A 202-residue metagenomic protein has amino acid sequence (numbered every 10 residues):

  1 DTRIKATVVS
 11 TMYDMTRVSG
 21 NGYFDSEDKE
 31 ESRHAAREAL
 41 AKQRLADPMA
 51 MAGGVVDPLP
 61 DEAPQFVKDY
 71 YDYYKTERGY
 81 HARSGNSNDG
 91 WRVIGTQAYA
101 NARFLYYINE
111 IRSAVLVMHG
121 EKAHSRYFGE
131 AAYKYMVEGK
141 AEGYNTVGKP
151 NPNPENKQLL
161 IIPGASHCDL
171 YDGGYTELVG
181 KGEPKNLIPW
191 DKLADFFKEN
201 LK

Functional and structural regions predicted by a protein language model:
D1-E77: Alpha/beta-hydrolase-fold enzymes
A6, A100-R112: The feature captures the conserved acid-bearing segment of alpha/beta-hydrolase catalytic domains
R78-Y99: Hydrophobic, aromatic-rich cap/lid helix
I111, V117-H119: Short beta-strand/loop motif that positions the catalytic acidic residue of the alpha/beta-hydrolase fold
H119-A131, K140: Conserved alpha/beta-hydrolase "acid-adjacent" motif
M136-C168: Catalytic histidine neighborhood in serine/cysteine hydrolases with alpha/beta-hydrolase-type architecture
A165-N186: Catalytic histidine-centered segment of alpha/beta-hydrolase-like enzymes
K192-N200: C-terminal alpha-helix
